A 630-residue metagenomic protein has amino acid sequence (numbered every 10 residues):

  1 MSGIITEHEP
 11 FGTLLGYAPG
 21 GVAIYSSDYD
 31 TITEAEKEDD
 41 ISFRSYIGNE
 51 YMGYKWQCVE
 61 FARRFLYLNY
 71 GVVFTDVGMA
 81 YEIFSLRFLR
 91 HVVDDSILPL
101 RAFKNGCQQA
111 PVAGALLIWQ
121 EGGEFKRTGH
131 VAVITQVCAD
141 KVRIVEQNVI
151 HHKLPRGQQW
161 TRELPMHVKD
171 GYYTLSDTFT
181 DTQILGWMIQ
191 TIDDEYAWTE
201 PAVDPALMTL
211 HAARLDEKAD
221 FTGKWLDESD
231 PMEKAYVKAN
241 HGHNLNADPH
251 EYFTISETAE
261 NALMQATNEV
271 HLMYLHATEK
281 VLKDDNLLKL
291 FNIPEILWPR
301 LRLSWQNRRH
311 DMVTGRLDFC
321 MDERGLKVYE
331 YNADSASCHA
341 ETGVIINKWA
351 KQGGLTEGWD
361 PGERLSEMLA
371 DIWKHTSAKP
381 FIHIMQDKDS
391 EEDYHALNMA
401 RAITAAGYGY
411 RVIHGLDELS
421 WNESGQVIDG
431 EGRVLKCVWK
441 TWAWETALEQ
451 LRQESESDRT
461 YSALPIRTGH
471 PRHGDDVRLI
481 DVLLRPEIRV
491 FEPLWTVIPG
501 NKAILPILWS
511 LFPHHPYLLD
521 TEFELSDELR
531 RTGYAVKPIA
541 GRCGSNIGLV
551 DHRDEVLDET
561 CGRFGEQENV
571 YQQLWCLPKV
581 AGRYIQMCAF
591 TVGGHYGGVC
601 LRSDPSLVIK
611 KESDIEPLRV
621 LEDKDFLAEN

Functional and structural regions predicted by a protein language model:
M1-F88: N-terminal capping segments
Q57-R64, V112, V133, Q183: Extracytoplasmic/secreted proteins, especially bacterial periplasmic and envelope-associated proteins
A80-V92, P294-R300: Amphipathic alpha-helical surface "interface" segments used for docking/oligomerization or membrane association within
F84-H151: ...with weaker cross-activation on analogous glycine-rich loops/strands in unrelated enzymes
L116-I118, V131-V133, G186, A535 (+1 more regions): Ordered hydrophobic segments in well-structured contexts
K126-T199: Aromatic- and glycine-rich peptidoglycan recognition patches
Y196-N630: Preference for protein termini
